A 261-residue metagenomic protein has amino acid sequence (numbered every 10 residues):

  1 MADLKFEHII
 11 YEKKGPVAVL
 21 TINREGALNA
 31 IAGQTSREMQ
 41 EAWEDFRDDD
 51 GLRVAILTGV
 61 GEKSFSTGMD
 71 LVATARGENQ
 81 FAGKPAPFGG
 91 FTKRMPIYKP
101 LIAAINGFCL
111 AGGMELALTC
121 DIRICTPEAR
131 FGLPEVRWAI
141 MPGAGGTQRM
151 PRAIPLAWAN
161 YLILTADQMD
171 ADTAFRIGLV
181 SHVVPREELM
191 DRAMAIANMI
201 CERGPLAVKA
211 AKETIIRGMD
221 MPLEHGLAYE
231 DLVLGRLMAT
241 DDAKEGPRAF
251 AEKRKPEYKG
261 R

Functional and structural regions predicted by a protein language model:
M1-E62: Conserved CoA-thioester-binding segment of acyl-CoA-metabolizing enzymes
D3, S36-D48, R53-V54, L71-C109 (+2 more regions): An acidic, glycine-rich surface segment that forms the CoA-thioester-binding/catalytic face of crotonase-fold enzymes
L20, R24, E38-M39, L57 (+6 more regions): Terminal peptide-recognition signature
E62-S66, L110: Short, active-site-adjacent cap segments at secondary-structure transitions
M95-V208, A239-T240, K244-R248, E252-R254 (+1 more regions): Crotonase-fold acyl-CoA enzyme core
L162-I163, T214, G218, V233-M238: Helix-loop "lid/cap" segments that line or gate small-molecule binding pockets
